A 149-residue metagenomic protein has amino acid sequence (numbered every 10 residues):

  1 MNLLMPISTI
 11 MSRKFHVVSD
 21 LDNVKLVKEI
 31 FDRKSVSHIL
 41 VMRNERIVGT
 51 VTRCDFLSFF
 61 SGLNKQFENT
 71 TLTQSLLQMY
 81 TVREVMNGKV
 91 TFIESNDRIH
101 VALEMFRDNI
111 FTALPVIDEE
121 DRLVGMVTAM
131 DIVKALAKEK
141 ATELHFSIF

Functional and structural regions predicted by a protein language model:
M1-K14, T52-V90, R98, L103-R107 (+2 more regions): Tandem CBS (Bateman) regulatory domains
V18-S35, V41-R43, M86, F92-I110 (+2 more regions): The conserved cystathionine-beta-synthase
F31, I39-D55, F106, L114-M130: A glycine-centered beta-loop-beta connector
